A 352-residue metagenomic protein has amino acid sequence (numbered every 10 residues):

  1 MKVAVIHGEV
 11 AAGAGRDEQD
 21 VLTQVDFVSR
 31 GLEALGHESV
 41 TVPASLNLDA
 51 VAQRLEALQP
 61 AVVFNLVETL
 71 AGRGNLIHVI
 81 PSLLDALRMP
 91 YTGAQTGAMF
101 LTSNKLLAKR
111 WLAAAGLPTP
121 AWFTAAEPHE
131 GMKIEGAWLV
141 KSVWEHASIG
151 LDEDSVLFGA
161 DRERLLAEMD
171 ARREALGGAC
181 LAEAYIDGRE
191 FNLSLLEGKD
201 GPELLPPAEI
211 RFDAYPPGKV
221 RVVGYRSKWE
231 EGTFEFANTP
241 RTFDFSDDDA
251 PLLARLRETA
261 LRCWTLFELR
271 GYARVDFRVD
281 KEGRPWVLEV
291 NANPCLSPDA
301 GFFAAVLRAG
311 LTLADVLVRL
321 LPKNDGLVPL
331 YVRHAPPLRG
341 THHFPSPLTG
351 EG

Functional and structural regions predicted by a protein language model:
M1-G8, E56-A57, M99-R189, G198-D200: Active-site nucleotide/adenylate-binding loops and adjacent lid/helix of ATP-dependent enzymes
M1-P90, T96-G97, L101-S103, E127-H129 (+2 more regions): ATP-binding N-terminal substructure of ATP-dependent carboxylate-amine bond-forming enzymes
V3, F64, L139, N192-E197 (+1 more regions): A short beta-strand motif that forms the metal-chelation/ATP-contact edge of phosphoryl-transfer active sites
S39, V62, P90-Y91, T119 (+2 more regions): Hydrophobic beta-strand scaffold residues
A44, C180-A184, F191-N192, E268-E282: A short glycine-rich, hydrophobically flanked beta-strand micro-motif that places a catalytic Asp/Glu for divalent metal
W111-A113, P216, S246-F344: ATP-dependent carboxylate activation and anion-phosphoryl transfer catalytic cores that bind Mg-ATP to form
D161-F243, D247-E258, W286: Phosphate-binding site of ATP-dependent enzymes
G350-E351: Glycine-biased, low-complexity coil/linker segments
